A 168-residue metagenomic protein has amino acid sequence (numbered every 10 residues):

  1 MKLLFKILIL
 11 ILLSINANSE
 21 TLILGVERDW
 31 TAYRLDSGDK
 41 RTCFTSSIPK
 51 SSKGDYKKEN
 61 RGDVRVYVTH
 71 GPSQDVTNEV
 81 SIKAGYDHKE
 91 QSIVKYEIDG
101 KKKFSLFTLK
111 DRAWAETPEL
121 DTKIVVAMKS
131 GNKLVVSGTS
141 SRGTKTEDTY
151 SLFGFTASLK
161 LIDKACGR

Functional and structural regions predicted by a protein language model:
M1-L10: Sec-dependent signal peptide recognition, specifically the positively charged N-region followed immediately by
S14-N16: N-terminal signal peptide c-region/cleavage motif recognized by signal peptidases
S19-R168: A generic "folded-domain core" signal
